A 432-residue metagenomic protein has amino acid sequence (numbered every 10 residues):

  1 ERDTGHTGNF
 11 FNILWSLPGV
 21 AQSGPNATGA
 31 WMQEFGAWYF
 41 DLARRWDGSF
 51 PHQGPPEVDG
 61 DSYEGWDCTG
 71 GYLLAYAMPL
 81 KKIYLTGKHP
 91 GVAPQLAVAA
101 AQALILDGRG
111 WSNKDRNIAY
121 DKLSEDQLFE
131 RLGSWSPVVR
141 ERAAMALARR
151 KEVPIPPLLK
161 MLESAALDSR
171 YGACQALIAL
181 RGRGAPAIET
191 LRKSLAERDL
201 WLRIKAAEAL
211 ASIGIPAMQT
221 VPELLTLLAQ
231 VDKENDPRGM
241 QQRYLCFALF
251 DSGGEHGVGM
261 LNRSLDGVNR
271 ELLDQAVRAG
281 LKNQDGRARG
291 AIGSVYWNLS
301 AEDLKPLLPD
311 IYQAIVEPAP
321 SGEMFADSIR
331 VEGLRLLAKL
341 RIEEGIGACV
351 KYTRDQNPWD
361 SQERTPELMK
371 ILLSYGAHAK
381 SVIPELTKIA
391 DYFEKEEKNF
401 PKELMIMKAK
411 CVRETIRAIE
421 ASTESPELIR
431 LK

Functional and structural regions predicted by a protein language model:
E1-I13, S23-N26, P51-D67, A196 (+5 more regions): Solvent-exposed loop and edge beta-strand segments that line ligand/cofactor-binding and catalytic clefts
R2-W38, W135, P154-I155, M161-D168 (+4 more regions): Ordered, small/hydrophobic-rich secondary-structure cores
G5-G8, W38-L42, E57-S62, D67 (+6 more regions): Polyanion-binding and phosphate-handling cores
F11-L14, P18-L128, K410-K432: Terminal, non-catalytic domain-edge segments
P18, Q22, G108-Y120, V138-E152 (+8 more regions): Structural detector for internal amphipathic alpha-helices that build alpha-solenoid repeat scaffolds
A21-P25, D41, R45, A77 (+12 more regions): Sec-exported extracytoplasmic/periplasmic mature domains
D121-R131, K151-E163, R183-A196, P216-Q230 (+5 more regions): Amphipathic alpha-helical scaffolding segments comprising HEAT/armadillo-like alpha-solenoid repeats
